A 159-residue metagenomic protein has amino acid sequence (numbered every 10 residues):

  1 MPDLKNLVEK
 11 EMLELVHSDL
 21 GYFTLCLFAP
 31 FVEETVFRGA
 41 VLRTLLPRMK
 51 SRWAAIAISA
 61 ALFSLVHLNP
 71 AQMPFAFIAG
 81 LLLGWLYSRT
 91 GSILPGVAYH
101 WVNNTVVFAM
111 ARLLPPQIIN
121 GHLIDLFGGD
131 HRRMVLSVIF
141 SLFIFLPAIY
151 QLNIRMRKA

Functional and structural regions predicted by a protein language model:
M1-T35, L42-R48, G121-L126: Juxtamembrane helix-loop-helix connectors linking adjacent transmembrane helices in multi-pass membrane enzymes
L20, W53-A54, A71, I93-L94: Residues that define the loop-to-transmembrane-helix transition and helix capping in multi-pass membrane transporters
F28, I58-L62, P74, A98 (+1 more regions): Hydrophobic residues within alpha-helical transmembrane segments of multi-pass solute transporters/permease subunits
F31-V36, A40-V41, N69, V102-V106: Active-site His/Glu-centered metal-binding helix of metallohydrolases
V32-I58, W85-S92: Membrane-interface helix/loop boundary segments of multi-pass membrane proteins
I56-F63, I78-L82: Hydrophobic, membrane-inserted alpha-helices
L65-A71: Membrane-interface helix caps and helix-loop-helix hairpins in membrane proteins
W101-A159: C-terminal membrane module of polytopic membrane proteins
